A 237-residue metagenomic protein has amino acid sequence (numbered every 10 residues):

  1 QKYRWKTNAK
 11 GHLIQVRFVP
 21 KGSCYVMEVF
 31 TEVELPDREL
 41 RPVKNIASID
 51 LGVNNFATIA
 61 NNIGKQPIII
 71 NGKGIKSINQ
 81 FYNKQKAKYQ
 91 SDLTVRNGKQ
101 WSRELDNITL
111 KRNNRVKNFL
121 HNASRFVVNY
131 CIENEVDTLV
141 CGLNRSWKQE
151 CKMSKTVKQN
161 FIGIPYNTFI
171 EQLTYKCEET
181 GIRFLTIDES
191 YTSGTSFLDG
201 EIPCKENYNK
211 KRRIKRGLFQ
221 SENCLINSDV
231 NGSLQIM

Functional and structural regions predicted by a protein language model:
Q1-V19, G163: Acidic carboxylate diad motif detector
G22-M237: Positively charged, helix-rich recognition surfaces that bind polyanionic ligands
